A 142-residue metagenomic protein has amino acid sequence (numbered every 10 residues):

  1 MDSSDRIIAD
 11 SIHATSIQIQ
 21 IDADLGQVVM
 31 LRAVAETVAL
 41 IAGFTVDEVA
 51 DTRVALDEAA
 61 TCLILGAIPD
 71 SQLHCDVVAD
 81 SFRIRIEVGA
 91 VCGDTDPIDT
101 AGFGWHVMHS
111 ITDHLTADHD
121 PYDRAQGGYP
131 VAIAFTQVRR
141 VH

Functional and structural regions predicted by a protein language model:
M1-Q18, C62-H142: Conserved beta-strand-loop-beta-strand hairpin that lines the nucleotide-binding pocket of ATP/GTP-utilizing enzymes
M1-V54: Bergerat-fold GHKL ATPase/HATPase_c domain
V46-D70: Conserved ATP-binding N-box helix of the HATPase_c
